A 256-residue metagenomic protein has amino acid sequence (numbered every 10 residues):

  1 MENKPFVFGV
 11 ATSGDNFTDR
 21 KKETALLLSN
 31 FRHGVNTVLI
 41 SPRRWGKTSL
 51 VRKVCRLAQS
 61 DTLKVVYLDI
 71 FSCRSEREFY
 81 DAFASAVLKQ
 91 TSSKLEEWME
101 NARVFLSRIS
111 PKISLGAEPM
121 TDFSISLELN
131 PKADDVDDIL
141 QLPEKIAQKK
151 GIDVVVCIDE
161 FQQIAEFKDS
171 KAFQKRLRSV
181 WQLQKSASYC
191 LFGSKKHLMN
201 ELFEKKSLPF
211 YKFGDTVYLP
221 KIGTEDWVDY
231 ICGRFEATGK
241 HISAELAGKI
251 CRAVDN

Functional and structural regions predicted by a protein language model:
M1-T37, P42, K240: A short, basic N-terminal segment
S29, R56, S60, S85 (+4 more regions): Short, well-ordered alpha-helices that flank and scaffold nucleotide-derived cofactor binding pockets
G34, F71-S75, F161-Q163, S194-L198 (+1 more regions): Conserved nucleotide-binding/hydrolysis micro-motifs of P-loop NTPases
P42-W45, S49-V154: P-loop NTPase nucleotide-binding core
D61-V65, K185-A187, K212-D215: Short glycine-/polar-rich loops that comprise or flank the Walker A/P-loop and associated switch/sensor motifs
S126-K195, E204: Conserved Walker B catalytic segment
E201-R252: Helix-loop-helix "sensor" segment of P-loop NTPases
V254-N256: The conserved phosphate-sensing helix
